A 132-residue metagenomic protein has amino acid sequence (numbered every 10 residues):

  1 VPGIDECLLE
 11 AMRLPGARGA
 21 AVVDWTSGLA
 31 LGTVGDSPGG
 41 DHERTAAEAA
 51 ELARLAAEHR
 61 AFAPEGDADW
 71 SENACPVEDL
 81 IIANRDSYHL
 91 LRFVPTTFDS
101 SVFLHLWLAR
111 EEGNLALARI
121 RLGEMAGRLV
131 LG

Functional and structural regions predicted by a protein language model:
V1-G132: Non-catalytic interaction/Regulatory regions outside core domains
